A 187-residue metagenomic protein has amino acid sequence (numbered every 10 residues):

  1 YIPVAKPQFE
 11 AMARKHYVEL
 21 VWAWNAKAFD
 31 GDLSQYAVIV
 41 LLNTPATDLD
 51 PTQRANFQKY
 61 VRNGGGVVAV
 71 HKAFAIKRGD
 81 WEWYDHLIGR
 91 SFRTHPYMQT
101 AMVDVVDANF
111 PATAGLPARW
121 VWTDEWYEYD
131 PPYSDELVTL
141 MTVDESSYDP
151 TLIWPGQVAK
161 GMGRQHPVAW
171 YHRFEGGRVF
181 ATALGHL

Functional and structural regions predicted by a protein language model:
Y1, H71, W170, H186: Aromatic/pi-system hotspot detector in well-structured domains
I2-K77: Helical hinge/lid and interdomain linker segments adjacent to catalytic or ligand-binding clefts that mediate domain
R14, R93-R178: Catalytic beta-strand/loop cores that center a nucleophilic Ser/Cys/Thr and support acyl-enzyme chemistry
A23, L140-T142, T182: Hydrophobic residues at beta-strand termini and immediately following loops that shape nucleotide-binding pockets
L41, A181-A183: Short beta-strands and strand-loop turn motifs
A46, F74-A75, D144-S147, E175 (+1 more regions): Short, solvent-exposed loop/turn segments at secondary-structure junctions
T47-A118: A glycine-rich, often tryptophan-bearing local segment used as a flexible ligand/cofactor-contacting loop or short
G66-V68, L140, F180: Structural detector of well-ordered beta-strand residues that form the stable sheet scaffold of enzyme domains
